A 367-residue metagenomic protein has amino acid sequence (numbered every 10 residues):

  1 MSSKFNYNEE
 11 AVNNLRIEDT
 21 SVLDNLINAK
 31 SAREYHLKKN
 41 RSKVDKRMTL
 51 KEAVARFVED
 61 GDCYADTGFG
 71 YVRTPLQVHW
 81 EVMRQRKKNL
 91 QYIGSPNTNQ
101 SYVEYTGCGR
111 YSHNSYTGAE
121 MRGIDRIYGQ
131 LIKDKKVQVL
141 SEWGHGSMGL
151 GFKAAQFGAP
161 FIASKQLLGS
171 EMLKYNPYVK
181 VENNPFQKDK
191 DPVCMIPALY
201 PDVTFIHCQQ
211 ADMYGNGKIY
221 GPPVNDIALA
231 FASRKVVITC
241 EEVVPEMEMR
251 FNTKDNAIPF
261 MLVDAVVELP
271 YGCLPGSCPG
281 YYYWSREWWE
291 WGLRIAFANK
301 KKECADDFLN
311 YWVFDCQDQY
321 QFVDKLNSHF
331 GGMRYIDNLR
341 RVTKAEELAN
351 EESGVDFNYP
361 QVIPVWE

Functional and structural regions predicted by a protein language model:
S2-E367: Conserved alpha/beta enzyme-core scaffold
